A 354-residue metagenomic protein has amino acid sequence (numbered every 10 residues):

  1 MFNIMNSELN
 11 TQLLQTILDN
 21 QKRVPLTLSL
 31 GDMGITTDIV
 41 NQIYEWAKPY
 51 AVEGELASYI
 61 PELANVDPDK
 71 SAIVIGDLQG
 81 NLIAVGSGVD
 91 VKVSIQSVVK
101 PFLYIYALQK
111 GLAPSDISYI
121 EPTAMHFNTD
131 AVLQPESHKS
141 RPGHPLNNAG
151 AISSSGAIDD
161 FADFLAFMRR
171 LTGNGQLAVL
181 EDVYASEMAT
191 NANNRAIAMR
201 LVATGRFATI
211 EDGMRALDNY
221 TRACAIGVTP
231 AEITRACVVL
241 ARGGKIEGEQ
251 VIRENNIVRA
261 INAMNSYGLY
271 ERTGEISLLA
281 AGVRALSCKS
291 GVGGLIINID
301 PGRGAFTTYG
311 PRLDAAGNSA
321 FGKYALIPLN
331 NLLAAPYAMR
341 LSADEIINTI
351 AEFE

Functional and structural regions predicted by a protein language model:
M1, N6-N10, L14: Acidic Ca2+-chelating loop motifs
T11-V24, G244-E354: Structured C-terminal helix/loop/strand segments within mature extracytoplasmic catalytic/sensor domains
L13-T36, V52-D67, S94-F102, Y106 (+1 more regions): Non-catalytic interaction/Regulatory regions outside core domains
T16-V52, A107-N219, A223: Active-site-adjacent helix/loop patches that line small-molecule binding or acyl-intermediate pockets
K48-V85, I297-N298: A short, well-structured edge-of-sheet supersecondary motif
L63-V66, P142-H144, A189, R284-K289 (+1 more regions): Short Gly/Pro-enriched turn/cap motifs at secondary-structure boundaries
G80, S94-P114, A236, F306: Active-site SXXK
A162, M188-N191, I197-A260, A316-S319: Penicillin-binding protein/beta-lactamase superfamily catalytic region
